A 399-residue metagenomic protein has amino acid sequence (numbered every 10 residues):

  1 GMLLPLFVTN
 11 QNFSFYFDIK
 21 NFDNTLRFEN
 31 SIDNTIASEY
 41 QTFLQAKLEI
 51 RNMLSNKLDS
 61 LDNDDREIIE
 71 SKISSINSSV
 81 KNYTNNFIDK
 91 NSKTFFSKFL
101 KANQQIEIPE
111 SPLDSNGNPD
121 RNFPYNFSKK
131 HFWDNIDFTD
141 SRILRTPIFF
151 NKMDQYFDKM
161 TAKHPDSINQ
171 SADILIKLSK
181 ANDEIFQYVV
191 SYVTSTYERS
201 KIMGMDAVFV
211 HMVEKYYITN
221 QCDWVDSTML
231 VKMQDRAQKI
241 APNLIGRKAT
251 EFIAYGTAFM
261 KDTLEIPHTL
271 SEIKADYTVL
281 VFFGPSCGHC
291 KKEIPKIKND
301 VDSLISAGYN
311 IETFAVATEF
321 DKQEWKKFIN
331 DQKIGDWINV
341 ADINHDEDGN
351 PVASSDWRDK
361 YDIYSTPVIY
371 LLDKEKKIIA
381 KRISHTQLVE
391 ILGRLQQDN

Functional and structural regions predicted by a protein language model:
G1-Q11, M160-T161, I176-K180, I185 (+1 more regions): Start-of-domain marker
G1-S92, A102-N103, E107-N135, T139: A non-transmembrane, solvent-exposed segment enriched in polar/low-complexity residues
D166-K248, N399: N-terminal targeting signals for export/organelle localization
W224-L270, V340, N344, E390-G393 (+1 more regions): N-terminal "domain-start" segment that seeds a small globular fold
P267-I297, E312-F314: Short active-site neighborhood of thiol/selenol oxidoreductases, capturing the structured segment around
K291-Q332, D348-S354: Structural microenvironment flanking redox-active thiols in thiol-disulfide oxidoreductases
E347-R394: Thiol/disulfide oxidoreductase modules built on the thioredoxin-like
